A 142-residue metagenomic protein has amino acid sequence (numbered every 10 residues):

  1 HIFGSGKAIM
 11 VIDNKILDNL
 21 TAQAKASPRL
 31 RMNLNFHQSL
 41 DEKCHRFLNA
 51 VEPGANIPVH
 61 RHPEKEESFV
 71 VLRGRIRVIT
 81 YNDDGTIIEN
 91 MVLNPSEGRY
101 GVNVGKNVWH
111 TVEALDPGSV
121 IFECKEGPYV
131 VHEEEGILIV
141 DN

Functional and structural regions predicted by a protein language model:
H1-C44, E89-P95, D141: A short, N-terminal "cap"/entry segment at the start of jelly-roll beta-barrel domains of the cupin/DSBH fold
I2, I12, L20, T86-V92 (+1 more regions): Double-stranded beta-helix
L48-E64: Conserved short histidine dyad/triad with adjacent acidic residue
V59-H60, V78-T80, G101-V104, H110-L115 (+1 more regions): Short beta-strand His + acidic residue motifs that chelate non-heme Fe in jelly-roll/DSBH and cupin folds
R61-P63, V70-V71, A114-P117: Short glycine/proline-enriched turns and hinge-like loops at secondary-structure junctions
E64-D84: Glycine- and acidic-residue-biased ligand/ion/polar-headgroup-sensing regions
N82-N107: Short acidic-glycine-tyrosine-enriched beta hairpin
